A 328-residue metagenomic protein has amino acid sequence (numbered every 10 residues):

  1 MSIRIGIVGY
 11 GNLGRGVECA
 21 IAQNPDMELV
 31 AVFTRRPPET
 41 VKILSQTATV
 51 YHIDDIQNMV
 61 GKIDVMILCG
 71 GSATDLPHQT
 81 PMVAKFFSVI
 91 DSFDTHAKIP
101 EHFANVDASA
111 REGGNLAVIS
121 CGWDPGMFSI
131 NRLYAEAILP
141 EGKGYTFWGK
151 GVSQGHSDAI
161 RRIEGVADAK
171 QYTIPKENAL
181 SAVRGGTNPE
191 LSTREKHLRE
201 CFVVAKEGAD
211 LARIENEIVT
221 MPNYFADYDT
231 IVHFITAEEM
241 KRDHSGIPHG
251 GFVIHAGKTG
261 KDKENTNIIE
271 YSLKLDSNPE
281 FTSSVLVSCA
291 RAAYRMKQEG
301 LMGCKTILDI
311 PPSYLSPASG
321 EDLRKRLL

Functional and structural regions predicted by a protein language model:
R4, G16, Q23-I56, V152-A290: C-terminal substrate-binding/catalytic lobe of Rossmann-fold NAD(P)-dependent oxidoreductases
Y10: Glycine-rich Rossmann-fold phosphate-binding loop(s) that bind the pyrophosphate of adenine dinucleotide cofactors
L13: Hydrophobic/small residue at the entry helix of a nucleotide-binding pocket
I56-V65, A73-S92: Rossmann-fold NAD(P) dinucleotide-binding segment
F93-A117: Rossmann-fold NAD(P)-binding glycine/threonine-rich loop
M127-K143, D158-D168, A292: Oxidoreductase and adenylate-handling cofactor-binding alpha/beta cores
N267-L328: NAD(P)-dependent Rossmann-like dehydrogenase/reductase catalytic/cofactor-binding core
